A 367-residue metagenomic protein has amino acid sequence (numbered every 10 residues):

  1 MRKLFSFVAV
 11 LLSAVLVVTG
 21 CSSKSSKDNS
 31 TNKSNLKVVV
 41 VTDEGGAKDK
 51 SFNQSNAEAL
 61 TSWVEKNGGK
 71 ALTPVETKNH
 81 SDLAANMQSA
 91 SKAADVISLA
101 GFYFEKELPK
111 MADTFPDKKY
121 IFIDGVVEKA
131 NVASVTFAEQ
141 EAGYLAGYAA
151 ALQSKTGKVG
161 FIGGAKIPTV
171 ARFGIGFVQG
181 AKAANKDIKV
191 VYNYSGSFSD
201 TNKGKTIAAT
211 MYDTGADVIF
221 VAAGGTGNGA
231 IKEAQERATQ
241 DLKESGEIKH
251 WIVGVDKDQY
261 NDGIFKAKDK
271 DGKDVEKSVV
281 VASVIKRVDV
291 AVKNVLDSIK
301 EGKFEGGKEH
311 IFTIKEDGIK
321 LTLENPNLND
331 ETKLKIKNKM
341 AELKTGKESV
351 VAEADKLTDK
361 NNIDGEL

Functional and structural regions predicted by a protein language model:
M1-F7: Positively charged n-region of N-terminal signal peptides that target proteins for export
F7-S13: Sec-dependent N-terminal signal peptides
L16-G20: C-terminal motif of bacterial Sec signal peptides marking the signal peptidase cleavage site
S23-L367: A residue-level marker of the well-folded mature domains of exported/periplasmic proteins
